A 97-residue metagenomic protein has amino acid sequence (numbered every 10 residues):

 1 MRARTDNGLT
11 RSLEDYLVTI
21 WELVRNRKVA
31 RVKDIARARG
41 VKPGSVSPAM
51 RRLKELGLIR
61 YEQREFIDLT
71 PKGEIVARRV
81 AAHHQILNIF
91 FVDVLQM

Functional and structural regions predicted by a protein language model:
M1-R2: Long, low-complexity, charged/polar intrinsically disordered regions in eukaryotic proteins
T5-V41: N-terminal helix-turn-helix DNA-binding core of bacterial DNA-binding proteins
V32-Q63: Canonical helix-turn-helix DNA-binding module
E65-H84: Basic, amphipathic "hinge/linker" alpha-helix immediately C-terminal to the N-terminal HTH DNA-binding motif
Q85-M97: Amphipathic alpha-helical dimerization/coiled-coil segments that flank or bridge DNA-binding/regulatory modules
